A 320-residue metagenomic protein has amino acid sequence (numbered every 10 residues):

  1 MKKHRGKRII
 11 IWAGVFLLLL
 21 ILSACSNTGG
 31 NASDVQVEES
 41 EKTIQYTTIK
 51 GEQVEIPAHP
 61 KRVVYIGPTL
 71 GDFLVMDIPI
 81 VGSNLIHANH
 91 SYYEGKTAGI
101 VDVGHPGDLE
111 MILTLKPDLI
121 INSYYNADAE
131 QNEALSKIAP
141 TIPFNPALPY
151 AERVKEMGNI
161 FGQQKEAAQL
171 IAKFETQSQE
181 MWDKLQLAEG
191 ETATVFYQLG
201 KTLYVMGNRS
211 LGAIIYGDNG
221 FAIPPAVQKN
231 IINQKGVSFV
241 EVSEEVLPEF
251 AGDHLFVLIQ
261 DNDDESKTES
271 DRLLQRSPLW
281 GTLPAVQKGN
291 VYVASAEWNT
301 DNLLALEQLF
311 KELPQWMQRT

Functional and structural regions predicted by a protein language model:
K2-F16, S23-Y65, E166-F196, Q260-K267 (+2 more regions): Bacterial Sec-exported substrate-binding components of ABC uptake systems
T48-K50, V101-E110, Q234-S243: Short helix-initiation/N-cap motifs at beta->coil->alpha
V64-L113, L119, Y124: A short, structured surface patch at a secondary-structure boundary
H87-H90, V205-S238: Alpha-helical, coiled-coil/dimerization segments enriched in small aliphatic residues
K116-N122, P140, L247, A251-L255: Proline-aspartate-enriched helix->loop->beta-strand connector
N132-K165, K267-Y292: Charged, glycine-enriched surface loops/patches that mediate electrostatic binding to polyanionic ligands
K235-V246, F250-Q260, D264: Ligand-binding pocket segment of bilobal, Venus flytrap-like solute-binding proteins
D253-T320: Structured C-terminal subdomain patch of bacterial secreted/periplasmic proteins
